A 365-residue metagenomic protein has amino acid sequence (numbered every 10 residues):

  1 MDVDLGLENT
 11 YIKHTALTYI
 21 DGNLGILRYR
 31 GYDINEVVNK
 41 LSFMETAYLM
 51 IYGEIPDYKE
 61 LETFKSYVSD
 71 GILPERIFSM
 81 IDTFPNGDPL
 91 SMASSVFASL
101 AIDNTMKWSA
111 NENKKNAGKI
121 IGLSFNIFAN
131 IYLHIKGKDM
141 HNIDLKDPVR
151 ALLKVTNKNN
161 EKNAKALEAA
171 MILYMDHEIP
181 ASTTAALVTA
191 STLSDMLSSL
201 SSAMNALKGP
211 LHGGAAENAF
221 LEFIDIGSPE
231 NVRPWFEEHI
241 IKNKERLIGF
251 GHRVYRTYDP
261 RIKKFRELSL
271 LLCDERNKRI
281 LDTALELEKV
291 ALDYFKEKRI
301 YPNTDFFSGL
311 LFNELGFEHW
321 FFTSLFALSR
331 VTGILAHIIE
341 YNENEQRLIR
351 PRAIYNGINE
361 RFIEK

Functional and structural regions predicted by a protein language model:
M1-K365: Hydrophobic alpha-helical bundle cores within soluble ligand-binding/oligomerization subdomains
